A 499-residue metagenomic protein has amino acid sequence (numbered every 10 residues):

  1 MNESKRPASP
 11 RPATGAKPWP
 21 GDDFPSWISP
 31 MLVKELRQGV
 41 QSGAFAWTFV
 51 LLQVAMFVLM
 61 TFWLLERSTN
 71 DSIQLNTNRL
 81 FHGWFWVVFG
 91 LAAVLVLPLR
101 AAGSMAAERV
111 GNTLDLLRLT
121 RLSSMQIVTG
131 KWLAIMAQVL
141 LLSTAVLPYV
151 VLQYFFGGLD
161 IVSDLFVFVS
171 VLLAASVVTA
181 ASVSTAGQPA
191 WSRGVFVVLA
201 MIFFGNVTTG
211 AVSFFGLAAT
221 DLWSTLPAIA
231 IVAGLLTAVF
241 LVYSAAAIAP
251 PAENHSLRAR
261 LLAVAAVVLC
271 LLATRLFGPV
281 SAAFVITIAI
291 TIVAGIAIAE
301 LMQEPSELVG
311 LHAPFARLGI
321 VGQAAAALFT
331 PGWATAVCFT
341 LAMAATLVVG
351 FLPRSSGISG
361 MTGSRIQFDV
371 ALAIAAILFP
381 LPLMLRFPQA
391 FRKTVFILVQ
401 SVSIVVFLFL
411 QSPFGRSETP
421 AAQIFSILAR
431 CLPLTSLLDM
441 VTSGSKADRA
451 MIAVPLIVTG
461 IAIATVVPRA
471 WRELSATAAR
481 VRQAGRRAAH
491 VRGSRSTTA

Functional and structural regions predicted by a protein language model:
N2-G111, T129-A499: Hydrophobic alpha-helical transmembrane segments of membrane proteins
L116-M125: Short helix-to-coil transition segments within interhelical loops that connect adjacent transmembrane helices
